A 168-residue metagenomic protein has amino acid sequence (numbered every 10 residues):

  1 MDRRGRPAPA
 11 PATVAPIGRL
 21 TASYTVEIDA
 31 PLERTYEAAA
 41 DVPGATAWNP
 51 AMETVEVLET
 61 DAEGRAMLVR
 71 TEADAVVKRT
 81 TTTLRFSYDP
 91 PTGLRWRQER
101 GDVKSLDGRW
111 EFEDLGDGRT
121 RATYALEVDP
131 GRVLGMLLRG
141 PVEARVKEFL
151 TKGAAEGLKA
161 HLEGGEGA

Functional and structural regions predicted by a protein language model:
D2-G64, A168: Hydrophobic ligand-binding cavity/cleft-lining segments
A15, R19-T21, G101, D114-T120 (+1 more regions): Extended beta-strand/beta-hairpin segments
R19-E27, A66-L68, T81, G93 (+2 more regions): Intrinsic-disorder/low-complexity, polar/charged segments enriched in Ser/Thr/Lys/Arg/Asp/Glu/Gln
Y24-V26, V55-V57, A73, T81-S87 (+2 more regions): Hydrophobic/aromatic beta-strand elements that line small-molecule binding cavities or substrate pockets in beta-rich
E33, T46, E56-V103, K152-A168: Glycine-rich portal/gate segments that line the openings of hydrophobic small-molecule binding cavities
T35-A39, A45, V69, F112 (+2 more regions): Hydrophobic pocket/interface hotspot
R97-F149: Beta-strand/loop substructures that line and gate deep hydrophobic ligand-binding cavities in soluble
